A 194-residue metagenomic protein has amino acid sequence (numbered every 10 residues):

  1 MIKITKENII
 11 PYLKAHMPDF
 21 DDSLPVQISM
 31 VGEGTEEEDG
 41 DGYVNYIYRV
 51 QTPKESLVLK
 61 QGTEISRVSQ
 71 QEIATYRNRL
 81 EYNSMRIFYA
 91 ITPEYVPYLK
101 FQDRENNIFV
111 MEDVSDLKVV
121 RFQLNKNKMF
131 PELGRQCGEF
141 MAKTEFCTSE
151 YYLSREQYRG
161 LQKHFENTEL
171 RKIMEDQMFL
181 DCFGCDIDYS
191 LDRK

Functional and structural regions predicted by a protein language model:
M1-E105: Conserved NTP-binding catalytic cores of kinases and kinase-like/nucleotidyltransferase enzymes across multiple kinase
M1-I10, E156-K194: Active-site catalytic-loop/activation-segment of kinase and kinase-like phosphoryl-transfer enzymes
S69, F109, R121: Short acidic, gly/pro-rich beta-turn/loop elements at beta-sheet edges and active-site/ligand-binding grooves
F88, D113-V114, T144: Hydrophobic residues on the short alpha-helix immediately C-terminal to a glycine-rich phosphate/catalytic loop
K100, F146-S149, K194: Tryptophan-centric aromatic hotspots in well-structured domains and transmembrane helices
R104-N107, K163: Short, internal active-site loops enriched in acidic
N106-K118: Conserved short submotifs of the Hanks-type protein kinase catalytic core that shape the nucleotide-binding pocket
L117-Y158: Conserved kinase catalytic-core helix
